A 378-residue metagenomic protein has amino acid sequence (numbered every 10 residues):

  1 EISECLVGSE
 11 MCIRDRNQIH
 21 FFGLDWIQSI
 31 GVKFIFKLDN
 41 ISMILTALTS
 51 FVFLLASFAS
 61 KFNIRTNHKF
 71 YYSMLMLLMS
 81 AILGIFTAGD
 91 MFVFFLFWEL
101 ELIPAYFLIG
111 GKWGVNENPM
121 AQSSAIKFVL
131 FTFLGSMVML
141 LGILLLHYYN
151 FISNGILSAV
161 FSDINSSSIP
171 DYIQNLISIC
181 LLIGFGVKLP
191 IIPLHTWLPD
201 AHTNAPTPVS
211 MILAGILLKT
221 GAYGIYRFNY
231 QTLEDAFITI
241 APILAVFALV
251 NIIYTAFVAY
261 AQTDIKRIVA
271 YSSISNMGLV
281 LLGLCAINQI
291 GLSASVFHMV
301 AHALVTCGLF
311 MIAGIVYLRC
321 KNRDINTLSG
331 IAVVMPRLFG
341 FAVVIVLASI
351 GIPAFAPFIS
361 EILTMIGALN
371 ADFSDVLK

Functional and structural regions predicted by a protein language model:
E1-G8: Positively charged, low-complexity/disordered segments
S9-E10, T46-K61, L78-M79, L102-K112 (+5 more regions): Central hydrophobic cores of alpha-helical transmembrane segments in multi-pass inner-membrane proteins across all
S9-S73, S153-S162: Transmembrane helix-loop-helix hairpins at membrane boundaries of multipass inner-membrane proteins
D15-K33, M120-A125, S136-H195, D200 (+5 more regions): Juxtamembrane/interfacial segments at transmembrane-helix boundaries in multi-pass membrane proteins
L38-T49, F92-P104, Q174-F185, D235-L249 (+1 more regions): Structural signature of hydrophobic alpha-helical transmembrane segments
F53-R65, F107-M120, L189-T203, I252-A270: C-terminal ends of transmembrane helices
S57-F58, I82-G84, F107, G224 (+5 more regions): Alpha-helical transmembrane segments of multipass membrane proteins
M74-L77, A81-I169, V258-Y271, S275-I325: Alpha-helical multi-pass transmembrane bundles of energy-transducing inner-membrane proteins
